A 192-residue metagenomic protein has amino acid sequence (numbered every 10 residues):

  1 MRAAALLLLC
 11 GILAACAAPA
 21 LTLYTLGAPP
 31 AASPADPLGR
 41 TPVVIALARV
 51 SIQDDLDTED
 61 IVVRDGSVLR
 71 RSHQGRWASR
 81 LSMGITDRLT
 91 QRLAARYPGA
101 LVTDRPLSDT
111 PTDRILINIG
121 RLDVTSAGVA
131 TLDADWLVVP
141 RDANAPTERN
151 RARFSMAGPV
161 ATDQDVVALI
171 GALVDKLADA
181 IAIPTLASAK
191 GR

Functional and structural regions predicted by a protein language model:
M1-C16: Sec-dependent bacterial lipoprotein signal peptides
C16-L81, P111, A189-R192: A structural "domain/chain start" motif
A17-G27, P34-A35, R96, G158-R192: C-terminal/domain-edge helix-coil "capping" segments
A17-P34, R96-A143, P159-V160: Surface-exposed short loop/turn segments
T41-V43, D57-E59, D65, H73 (+4 more regions): Envelope-exposed proteins and targeting segments
V68-A78, D142-I183: Short secondary-structure boundary motifs at beta->alpha junctions and helix caps
